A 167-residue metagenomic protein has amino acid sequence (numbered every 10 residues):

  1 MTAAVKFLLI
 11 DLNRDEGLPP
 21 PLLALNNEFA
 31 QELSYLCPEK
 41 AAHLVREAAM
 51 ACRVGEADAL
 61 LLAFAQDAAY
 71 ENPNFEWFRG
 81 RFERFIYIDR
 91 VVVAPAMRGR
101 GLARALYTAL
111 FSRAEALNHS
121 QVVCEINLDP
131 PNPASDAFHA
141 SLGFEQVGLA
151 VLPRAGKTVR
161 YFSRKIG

Functional and structural regions predicted by a protein language model:
T2-E39, G55-D58: Short amphipathic alpha-helix that is part of the acyltransferase structural core
A48-A65: Conserved beta-hairpin
M50-C52, R84, T158-F162: Short beta-strand micro-motifs in enzyme catalytic cores
L62-R90: Conserved acyl-donor/pantetheine-binding loop and adjacent beta-alpha core of acyl/acetyltransferases and related
V93, G99-S112, S141: Conserved acetyl-CoA-binding loop-helix of GNAT-fold acetyltransferases
A114-L128: Conserved GNAT acetyl-CoA-binding A-motif
L128-G148: Conserved active-site alpha-helix within GNAT-family acetyltransferase domains
L149-G167: C-terminal "cap" of GNAT-fold acetyltransferases
